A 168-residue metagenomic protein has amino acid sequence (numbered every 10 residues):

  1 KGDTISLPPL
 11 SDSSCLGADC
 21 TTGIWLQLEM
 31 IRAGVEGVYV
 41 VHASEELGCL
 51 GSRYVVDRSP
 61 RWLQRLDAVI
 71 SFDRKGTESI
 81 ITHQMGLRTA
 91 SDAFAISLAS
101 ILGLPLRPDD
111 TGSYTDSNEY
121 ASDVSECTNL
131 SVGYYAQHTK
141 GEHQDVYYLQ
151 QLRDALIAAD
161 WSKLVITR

Functional and structural regions predicted by a protein language model:
K1-P9: Acidic/His- and Gly-rich active-site-bordering loop/insert found across diverse amide/peptide-bond hydrolases
D12-A93, D109, S117: Acidic/histidine-rich catalytic neighborhood of metal-dependent amide-processing enzymes
L26-E29, Y54, S97, E119 (+2 more regions): Alpha-helical scaffold segments in soluble metabolic enzymes
A33-G34, I101, D123, G133 (+1 more regions): Change "in soluble alpha/beta enzymes" to "in soluble alpha/beta proteins
F94, A99, L104, P108: A conserved mid-domain beta-alpha-beta active-site/ligand-binding segment of alpha/beta enzyme cores
P105-D110, K163-R168: Flexible, glycine/charged-enriched surface loops at secondary-structure junctions
R107-L152: Zn-dependent metallopeptidase/amidohydrolase metal-coordination segment
Q144, L149-T167: Acidic-enriched catalytic cores of C-N bond-cleaving enzymes acting on peptides and small amides
